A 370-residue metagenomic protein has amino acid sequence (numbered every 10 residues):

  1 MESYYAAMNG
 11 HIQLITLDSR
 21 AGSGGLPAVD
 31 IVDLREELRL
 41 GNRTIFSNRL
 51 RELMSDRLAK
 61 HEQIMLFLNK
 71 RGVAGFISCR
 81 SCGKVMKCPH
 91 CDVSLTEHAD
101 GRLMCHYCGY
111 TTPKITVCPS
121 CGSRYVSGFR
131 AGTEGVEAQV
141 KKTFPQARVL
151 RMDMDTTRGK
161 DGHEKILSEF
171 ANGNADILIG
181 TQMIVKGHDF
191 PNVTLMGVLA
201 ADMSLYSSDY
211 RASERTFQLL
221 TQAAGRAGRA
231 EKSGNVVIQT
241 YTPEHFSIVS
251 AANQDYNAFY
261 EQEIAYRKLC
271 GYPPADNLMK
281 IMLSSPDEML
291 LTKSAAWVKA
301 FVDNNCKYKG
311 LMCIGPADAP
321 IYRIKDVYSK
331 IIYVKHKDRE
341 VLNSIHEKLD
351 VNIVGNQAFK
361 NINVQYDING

Functional and structural regions predicted by a protein language model:
M1-T292, N304, P320-Y322, I331-I332 (+1 more regions): Inter-lobe coupling/hinge segments of SF2-like helicase ATPases
F144, N304-K309, N356-Q357: Short helix-capping segments at alpha-helix termini
Y256-N257, T292-I314: Short amphipathic alpha-helix segments
S294-A300, N343-N352: Short amphipathic alpha-helices in soluble, non-transmembrane regions that often serve as interface/regulatory elements
C306-A319, K360-D367: Short beta-strand elements
K325-V327: C-terminal effector/interaction modules appended to NTPase cores
K335: Short, flexible active-site recognition loops that position polar ligands and cofactors
R339, E347-G370: Generic C-terminus detector
